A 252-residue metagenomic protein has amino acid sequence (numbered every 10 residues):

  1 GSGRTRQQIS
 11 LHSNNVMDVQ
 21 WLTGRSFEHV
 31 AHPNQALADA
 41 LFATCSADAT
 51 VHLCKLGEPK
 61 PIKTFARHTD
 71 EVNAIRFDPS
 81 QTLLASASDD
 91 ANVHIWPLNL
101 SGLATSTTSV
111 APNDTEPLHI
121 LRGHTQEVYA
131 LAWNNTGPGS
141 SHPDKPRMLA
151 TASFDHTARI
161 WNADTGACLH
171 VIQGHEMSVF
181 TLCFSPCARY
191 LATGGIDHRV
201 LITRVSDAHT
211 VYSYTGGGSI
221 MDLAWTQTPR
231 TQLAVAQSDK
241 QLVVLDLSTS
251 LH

Functional and structural regions predicted by a protein language model:
G1, V51-C54, I75, V93-L98 (+4 more regions): WD40-repeat beta-propellers
G3-R4, P59, S101, T115 (+3 more regions): Short coil/turn linkers that define WD40 beta-propeller blade boundaries
T5, N15, A38, P61 (+11 more regions): WD40/WD-repeat beta-propeller blade-loop signature
S10-V16, A66-V72, D114, L121-V128 (+2 more regions): WD40/WD-repeat beta-propeller blade N-cap
Q20-D39, R76-T82, A132-P146, C183-A188 (+1 more regions): Loop/turn segments within WD40 beta-propeller blades
C45-D48, S86-D90, T151-D155, T193-D197 (+1 more regions): Conserved strand-to-loop turn within each blade of WD40 beta-propeller repeats
P97-S109, L247-H252: Short loop/turn segments immediately following beta-strands, especially the blade-tip and inter-blade linker loops
M221-H252: Blade-level signature of beta-propeller repeat domains, shared across WD40, Kelch, NHL, RCC1 and BNR/Asp-box propellers
